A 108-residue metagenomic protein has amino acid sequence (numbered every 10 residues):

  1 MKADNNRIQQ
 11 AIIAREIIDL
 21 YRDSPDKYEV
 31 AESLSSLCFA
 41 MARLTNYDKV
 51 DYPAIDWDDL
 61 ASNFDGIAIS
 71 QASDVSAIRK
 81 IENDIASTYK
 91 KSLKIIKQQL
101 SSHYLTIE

Functional and structural regions predicted by a protein language model:
M1-A3, Y52-I55, L60-A61: Extended non-catalytic scaffold regions that mediate assembly and binding in large macromolecular machines
M1-L37: Short terminal alpha-helical segments
D4, A11, A54, I78-R79 (+1 more regions): Amphipathic alpha-helical coiled-coil segments with heptad-repeat character
Q9-A14, D51, D58, V75-A77: Generic alpha-helical structural signal
Q10, I18, P25, V30 (+4 more regions): Sequence-pattern detector for short linear motifs and compositional/periodic biases rather than a specific fold
I18, A31, S35-T45, A54 (+1 more regions): Long, soluble alpha-helical segments
R22-A31, N46-Y52, I69-R79: Charged, low-complexity interaction regions
L60-E108: Amphipathic alpha-helical binding modules
